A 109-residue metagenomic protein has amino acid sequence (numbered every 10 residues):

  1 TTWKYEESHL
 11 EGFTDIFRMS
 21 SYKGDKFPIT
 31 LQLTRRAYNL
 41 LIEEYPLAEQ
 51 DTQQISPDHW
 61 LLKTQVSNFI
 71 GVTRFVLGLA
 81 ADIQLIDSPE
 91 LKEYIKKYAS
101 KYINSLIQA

Functional and structural regions predicted by a protein language model:
T1-G12: Flexible linker/loop signature enriched in Pro/Ser/Thr and Pro/Gly
E11-A109: Polybasic (Lys/Arg-rich)
